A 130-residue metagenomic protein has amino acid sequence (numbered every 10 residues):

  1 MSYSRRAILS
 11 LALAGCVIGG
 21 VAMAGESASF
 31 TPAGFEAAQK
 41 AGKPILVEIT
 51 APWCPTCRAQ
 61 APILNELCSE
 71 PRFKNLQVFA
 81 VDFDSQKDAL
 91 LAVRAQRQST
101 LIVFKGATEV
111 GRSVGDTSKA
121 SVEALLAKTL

Functional and structural regions predicted by a protein language model:
Y3-L9: N-terminal export leaders
V17-V21: N-terminal signal peptide c-region/cleavage motif recognized by signal peptidases
S27-K43: A short beta-strand-turn-helix
K40-P52: Short active-site neighborhood of thiol/selenol oxidoreductases, capturing the structured segment around
R58-R72: Typically the conserved alpha-helix immediately C-terminal to a functionally engaged Cys/Sec in thioredoxin-like
C68, F73-K87: Thiol-based oxidoreductase modules, predominantly thioredoxin-like and allied folds used for disulfide exchange
V93-I102: Structural micro-motif
V103-L130: Non-catalytic, surface beta->alpha helical segment in thiol-disulfide oxidoreductase systems
